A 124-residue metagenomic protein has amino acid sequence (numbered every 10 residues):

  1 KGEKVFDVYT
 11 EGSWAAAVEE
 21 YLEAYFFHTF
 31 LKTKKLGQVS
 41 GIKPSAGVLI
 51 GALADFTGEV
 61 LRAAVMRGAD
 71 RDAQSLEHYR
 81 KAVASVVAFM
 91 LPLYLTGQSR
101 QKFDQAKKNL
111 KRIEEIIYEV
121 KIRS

Functional and structural regions predicted by a protein language model:
K1-L49, L53-F56, R67-S124: N-terminal intrinsically disordered, cationic/polar leader segments that include organellar targeting peptides
